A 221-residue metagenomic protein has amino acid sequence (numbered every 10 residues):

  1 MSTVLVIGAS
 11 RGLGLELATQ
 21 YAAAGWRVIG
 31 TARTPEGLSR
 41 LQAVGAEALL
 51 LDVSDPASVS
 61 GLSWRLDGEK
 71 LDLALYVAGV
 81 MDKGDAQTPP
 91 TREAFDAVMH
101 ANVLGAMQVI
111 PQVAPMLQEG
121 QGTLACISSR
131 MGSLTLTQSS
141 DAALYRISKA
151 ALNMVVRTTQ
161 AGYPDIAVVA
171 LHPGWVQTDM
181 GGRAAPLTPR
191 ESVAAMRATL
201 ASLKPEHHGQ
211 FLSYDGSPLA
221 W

Functional and structural regions predicted by a protein language model:
V4-G8: Conserved N-terminal Rossmann-fold NAD(P)-binding element of oxidoreductases
S10-A22: N-terminal Rossmann NAD(P)H-binding glycine-rich loop of SDR-like oxidoreductase domains
A24-S39: Conserved glycine-rich Rossmann-like NAD(P)H-binding loop of the short-chain dehydrogenase/reductase
A43-A57: Rossmann-fold cofactor-recognition segment
S54-E69: Conserved Rossmann-fold cofactor-binding substructure of NAD(P)-dependent oxidoreductases
V80-M99, M107-Q108, G120-A161: Catalytic loop of short-chain dehydrogenase/reductase
A170-P173, G182-W221: C-terminal helical subdomain
